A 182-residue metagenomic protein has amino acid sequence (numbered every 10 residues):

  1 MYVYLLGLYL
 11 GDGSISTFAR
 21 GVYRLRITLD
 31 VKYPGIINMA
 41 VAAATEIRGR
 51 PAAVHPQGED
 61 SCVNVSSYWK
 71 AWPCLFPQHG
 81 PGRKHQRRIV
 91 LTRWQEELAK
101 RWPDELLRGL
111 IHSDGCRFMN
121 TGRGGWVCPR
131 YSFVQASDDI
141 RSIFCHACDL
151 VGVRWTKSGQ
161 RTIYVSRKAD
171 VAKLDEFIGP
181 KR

Functional and structural regions predicted by a protein language model:
M1-R182: Internal intein/HINT superfamily modules and their associated LAGLIDADG
